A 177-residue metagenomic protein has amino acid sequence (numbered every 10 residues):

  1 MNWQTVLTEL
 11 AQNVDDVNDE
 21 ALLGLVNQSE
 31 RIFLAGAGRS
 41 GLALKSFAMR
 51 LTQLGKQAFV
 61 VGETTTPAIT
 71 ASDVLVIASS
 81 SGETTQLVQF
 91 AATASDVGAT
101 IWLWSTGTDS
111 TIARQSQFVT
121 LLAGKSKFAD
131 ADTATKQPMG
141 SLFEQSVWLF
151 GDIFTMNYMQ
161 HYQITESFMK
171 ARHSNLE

Functional and structural regions predicted by a protein language model:
M1-V14: Generic N-terminal amphipathic, Lys/Arg-enriched alpha-helix
W3, D19-L22, L44: Hydrophobic packing residues in well-ordered alpha-helices of helical domains and bundles
E9, A21, L149, I153-N157: Alpha-helical scaffold segments in soluble metabolic enzymes
Q12-D16, K56, G124, T155-I164: Generic secondary-structure signature for well-ordered alpha-helical cores
Q12-Q28: A short, well-structured juxtamembrane/interface segment
F33-L149, M156: Glycine-rich phosphate-binding loops that contact phosphosugars or nucleotide phosphates
I153, M159-E177: A short, charged, Gly/Pro-tolerant segment at domain boundaries
